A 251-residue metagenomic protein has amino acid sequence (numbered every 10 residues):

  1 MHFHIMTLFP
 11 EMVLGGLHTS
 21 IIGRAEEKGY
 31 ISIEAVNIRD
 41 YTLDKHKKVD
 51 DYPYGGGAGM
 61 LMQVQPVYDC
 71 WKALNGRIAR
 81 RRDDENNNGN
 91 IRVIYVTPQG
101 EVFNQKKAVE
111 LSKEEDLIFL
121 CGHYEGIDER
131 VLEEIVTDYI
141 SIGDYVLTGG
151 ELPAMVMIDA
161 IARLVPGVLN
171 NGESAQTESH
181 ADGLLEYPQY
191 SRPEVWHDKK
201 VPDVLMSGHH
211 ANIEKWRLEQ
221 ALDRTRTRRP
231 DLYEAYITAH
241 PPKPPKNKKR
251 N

Functional and structural regions predicted by a protein language model:
M1-R77, D83, H210-L232: N-terminal nucleotide/polyanion-binding subdomain common to many enzyme families
H4-M6, E34-V36, R92-I94, L117-I118 (+1 more regions): Hydrophobic/aromatic beta-strand patches that form the interior of the parallel beta-sheet core in alpha/beta enzyme
R39-D44, E101, V146-G149: A short acidic, often aromatic-flanked loop/helix-cap motif at beta-alpha or helix-coil junctions that lines enzyme
A58-L61, V102, Y124, D128 (+5 more regions): Gly/Ser/Thr-rich beta-alpha loop segments that engage phosphate groups in nucleotides
Q63-H123: S-adenosyl-L-methionine/SAH cofactor-binding core of RNA-modifying enzymes
I127, V131-E178: Structured adenosyl-cofactor binding patch, chiefly the S-adenosyl-L-methionine
L152, L164-D203: Internal, active-site/partner-interface "lid" segment
P193-N251: SAM-dependent methyltransferases
